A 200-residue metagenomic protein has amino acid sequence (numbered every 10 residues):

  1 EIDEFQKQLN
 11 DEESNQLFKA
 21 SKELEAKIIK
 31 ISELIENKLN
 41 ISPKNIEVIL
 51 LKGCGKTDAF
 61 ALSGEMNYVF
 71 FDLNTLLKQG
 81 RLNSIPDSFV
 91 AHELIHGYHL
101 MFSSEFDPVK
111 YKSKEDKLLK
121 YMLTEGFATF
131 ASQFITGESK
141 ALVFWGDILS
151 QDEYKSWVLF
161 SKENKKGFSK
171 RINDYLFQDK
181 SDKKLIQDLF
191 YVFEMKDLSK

Functional and structural regions predicted by a protein language model:
E1-Q8: N-terminal mature-domain "stem" immediately C-terminal to a signal peptide or N-terminal signal-anchor/transmembrane
E12-M66, N83-S84, T136, K140: Auxiliary, metal-adjacent structural segments of Zn-dependent hydrolase domains
K27, I31, P86, T124-F127 (+1 more regions): Stable alpha-helical elements in mature extracytoplasmic
A59-L73, L77, S104-K112: Short, flexible helix-coil linker/hinge segments at the edges of structured domains or between repeats
L73-V90: Short pre-active-site segment immediately N-terminal to the catalytic Zn-binding motif
S88-S104, E125-T129: Active-site recognition of the HExxH zinc-binding catalytic motif
S103, K110-F168: Post-HExxH zinc-binding segment in Zn-dependent metallohydrolases
E153-K200: Pan-zinc metallopeptidase signature
